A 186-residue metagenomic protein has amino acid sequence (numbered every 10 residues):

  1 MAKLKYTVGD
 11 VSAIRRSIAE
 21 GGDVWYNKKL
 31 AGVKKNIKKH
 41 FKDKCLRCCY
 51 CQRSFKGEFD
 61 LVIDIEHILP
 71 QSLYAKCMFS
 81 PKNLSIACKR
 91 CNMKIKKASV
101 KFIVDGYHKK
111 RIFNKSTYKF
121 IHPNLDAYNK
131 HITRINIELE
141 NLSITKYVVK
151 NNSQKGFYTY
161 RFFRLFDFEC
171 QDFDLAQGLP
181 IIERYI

Functional and structural regions predicted by a protein language model:
M1-F41, S54-E58, A75-S85, K89 (+1 more regions): Extended charged
C45, V62, S85: Residues immediately within or flanking Cys/His clusters that coordinate Zn2+ in small zinc-binding modules
R47-C49: Short, well-structured hydrophobic secondary-structure segments
Q52-S54, I63: Long, hydrophobic/aromatic-enriched structural stretches that serve as scaffold segments
I65-P70: Histidine-centered catalytic micro-motifs used for acid/base chemistry in nuclease and nucleotide-processing active
